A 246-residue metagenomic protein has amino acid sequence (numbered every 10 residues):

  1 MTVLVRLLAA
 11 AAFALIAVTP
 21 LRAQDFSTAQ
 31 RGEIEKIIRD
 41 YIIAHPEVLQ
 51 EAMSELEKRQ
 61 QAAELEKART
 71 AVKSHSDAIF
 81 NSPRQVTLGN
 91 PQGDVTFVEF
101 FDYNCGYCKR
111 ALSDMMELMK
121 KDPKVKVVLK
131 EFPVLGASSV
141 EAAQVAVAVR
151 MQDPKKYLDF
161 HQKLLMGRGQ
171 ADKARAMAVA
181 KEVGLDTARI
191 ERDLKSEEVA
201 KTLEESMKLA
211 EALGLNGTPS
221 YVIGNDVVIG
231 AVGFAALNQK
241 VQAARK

Functional and structural regions predicted by a protein language model:
M1-L4, F97: N-terminal secretory signal peptides that target proteins for export/translocation
T2, T19-H75: N-terminal targeting signals for export/organelle localization
L4-L8, Q24-R39, A178-K246: C-terminal cap of thioredoxin/glutaredoxin-like
L8-A17: Bacterial N-terminal signal peptides
D77-V95, M119: A short beta-strand-turn-helix
V98, K109-K181, D186, E211-N216 (+1 more regions): Structural alpha/beta surface segment adjacent to cysteine/selenocysteine redox centers across thiol/disulfide enzymes
F101-N104, G217: Short pre-active-site segment immediately N-terminal to redox-active cysteine/selenocysteine motifs in thiol-based
C105-K109, Y221-V222: The canonical Cys-X-X-Cys-His
